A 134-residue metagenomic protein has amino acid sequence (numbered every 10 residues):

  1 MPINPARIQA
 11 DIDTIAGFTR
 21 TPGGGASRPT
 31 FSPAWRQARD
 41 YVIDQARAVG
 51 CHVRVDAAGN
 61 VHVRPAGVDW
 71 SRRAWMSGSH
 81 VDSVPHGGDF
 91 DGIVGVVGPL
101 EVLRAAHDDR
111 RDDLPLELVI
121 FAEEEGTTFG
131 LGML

Functional and structural regions predicted by a protein language model:
P2-S32: N-terminal capping segment at the start of a domain
I3, D91-G95: Alpha-helix N-cap and loop-to-helix initiation/capping positions
A10-R20, A38, A66, W70-W75: N-terminal glycine-rich anion-binding loops that anchor highly charged ligand groups
I12, A16-G23, V49-V53, L103-R110: Structural signal for hydrophobic packing residues in well-ordered secondary-structure cores of soluble enzyme domains
R20-A66: A non-catalytic alpha/beta surface segment that caps or lines the substrate-entry region of metallo-dependent hydrolase
V49, V61-F90, P99: Catalytic-core environment of secreted peptidases
V53-A57, S77-S79, L118-I120: General beta-strand structural signal in soluble alpha/beta enzymes
V84, V94-L134: Acidic/histidine-rich catalytic neighborhood of metal-dependent amide-processing enzymes
